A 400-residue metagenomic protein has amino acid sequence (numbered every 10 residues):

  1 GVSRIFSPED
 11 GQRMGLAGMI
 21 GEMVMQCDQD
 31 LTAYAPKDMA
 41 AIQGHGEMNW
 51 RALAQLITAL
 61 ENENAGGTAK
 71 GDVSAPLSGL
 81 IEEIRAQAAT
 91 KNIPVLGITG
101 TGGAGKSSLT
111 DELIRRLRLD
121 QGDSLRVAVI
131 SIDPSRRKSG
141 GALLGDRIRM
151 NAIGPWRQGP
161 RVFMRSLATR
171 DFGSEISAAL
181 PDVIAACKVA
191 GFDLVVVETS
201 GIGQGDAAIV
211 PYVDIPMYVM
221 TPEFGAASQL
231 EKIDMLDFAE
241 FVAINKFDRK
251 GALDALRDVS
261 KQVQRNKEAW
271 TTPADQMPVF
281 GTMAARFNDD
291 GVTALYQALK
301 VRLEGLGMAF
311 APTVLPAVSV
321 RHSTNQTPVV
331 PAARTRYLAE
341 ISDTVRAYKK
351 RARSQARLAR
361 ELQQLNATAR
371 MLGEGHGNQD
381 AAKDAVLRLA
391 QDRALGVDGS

Functional and structural regions predicted by a protein language model:
V2-C27, I233, D237-T313: Canonical P-loop GTPase G-domain recognition
A17-I20, S108, S139-G145, I176-A178 (+4 more regions): Short acidic, glycine/serine/threonine-rich loops at helix termini
A17-V95: Extreme N-terminal, non-catalytic leader segments that precede Walker-type/kinase nucleotide-binding cores
Y34-K37, N266-D380: C-terminal end of P-loop GTPase domains and the immediately downstream helical coupling element
L60-I93, A104, L109, L113-G205 (+2 more regions): Nucleotide-state-sensitive switch-loop elements of NTP-binding domains
I98-T101: P-loop (Walker A) phosphate-binding loop of NTP-binding proteins
A190-D193, T199-G203, Y212-Q229, A239-D254: Conserved Switch II/interswitch segment of TRAFAC-class P-loop GTPases
E374-S400: Segments forming glycine/polar-rich beta-alpha architectures that bind adenosine-containing cofactors
